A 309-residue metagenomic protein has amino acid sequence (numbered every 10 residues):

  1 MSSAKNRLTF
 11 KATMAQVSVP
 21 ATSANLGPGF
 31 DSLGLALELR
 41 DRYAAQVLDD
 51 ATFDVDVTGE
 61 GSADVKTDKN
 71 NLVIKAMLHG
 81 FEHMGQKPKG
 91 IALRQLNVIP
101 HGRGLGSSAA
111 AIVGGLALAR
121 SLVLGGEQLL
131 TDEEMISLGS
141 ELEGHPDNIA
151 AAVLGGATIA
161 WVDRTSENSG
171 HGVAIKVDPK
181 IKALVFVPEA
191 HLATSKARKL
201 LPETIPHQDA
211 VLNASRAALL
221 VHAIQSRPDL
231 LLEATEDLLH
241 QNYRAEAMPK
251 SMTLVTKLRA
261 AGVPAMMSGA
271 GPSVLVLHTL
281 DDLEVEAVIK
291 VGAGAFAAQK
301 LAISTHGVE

Functional and structural regions predicted by a protein language model:
S2-R103, S121-Q128, L301-E309: ATP-binding N-lobe of GHMP and related small-molecule kinases
L39, L105-Q128, V153-T158: DPxDG-like acidic metal-binding loop motif
Q46, A152-R164, Q225, V276-T279: Short beta-strand-to-turn element immediately C-terminal to the catalytic PLP-Schiff-base lysine in fold type I
P88-A92, I112, L118-I149: Contiguous, small/hydrophobic- and glycine-enriched helical/loop subdomains that border and often "cap" functional
L130-I181, A265-M267, G271: Alpha/beta catalytic cores of group-transfer enzymes, especially the acyltransferase/condensing modules of polyketide
D178-A261: Acyltransferase
A223-E309: Glycine-rich, charge-dense phosphate/pyrophosphate-binding loop(s) and the adjacent flexible "lid"/catalytic subdomain
